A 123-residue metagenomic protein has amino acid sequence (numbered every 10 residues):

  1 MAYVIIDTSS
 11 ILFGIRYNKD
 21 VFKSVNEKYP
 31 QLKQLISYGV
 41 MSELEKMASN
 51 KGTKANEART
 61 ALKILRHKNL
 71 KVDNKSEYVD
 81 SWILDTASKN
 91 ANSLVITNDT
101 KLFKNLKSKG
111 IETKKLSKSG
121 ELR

Functional and structural regions predicted by a protein language model:
M1-H67: Domain-level signal for Mg2+-assisted phosphodiester chemistry and nucleotide/NA-binding surfaces in nucleic-acid
V40-R123: Nuclease catalytic cores that cleave nucleic-acid phosphodiester bonds, predominantly acidic two-metal-ion
